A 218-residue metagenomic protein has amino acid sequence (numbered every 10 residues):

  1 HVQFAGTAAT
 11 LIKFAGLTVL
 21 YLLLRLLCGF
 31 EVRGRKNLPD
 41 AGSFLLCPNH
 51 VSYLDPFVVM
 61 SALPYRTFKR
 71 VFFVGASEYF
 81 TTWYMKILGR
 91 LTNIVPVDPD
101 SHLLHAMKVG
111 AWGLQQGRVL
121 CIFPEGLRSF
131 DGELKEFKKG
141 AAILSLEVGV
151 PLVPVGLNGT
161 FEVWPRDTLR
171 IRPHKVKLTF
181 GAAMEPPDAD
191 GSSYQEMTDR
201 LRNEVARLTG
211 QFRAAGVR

Functional and structural regions predicted by a protein language model:
H1-G34, D40, V58, K69 (+1 more regions): A transmembrane-helix-recognition feature enriched in membrane-embedded lipid enzymes and envelope glyco-/phospholipid
H1-I12, L104-R218: Non-catalytic C-terminal accessory region of glycerolipid acyltransferases and related lyso-lipid remodeling enzymes
L22, K36-N37, L63-Y65, K86-I87 (+2 more regions): Short secondary-structure boundary/capping segments
C28, D100-L103: A conditional alpha-helix N-cap/helix-loop micro-motif detector
G29, Y79-F80, M184-P186: Active-site/binding-pocket entry motifs
F30-G34, V59-M60, M107-V109, W164-R166: A generic local structural motif
K36, S77, D98, G156 (+1 more regions): Residues at the C-termini of beta-strands that transition into short coil/loop
P39-S101: Catalytic core of membrane glycerolipid acyltransferases/transacylases, capturing the structured, soluble-facing
